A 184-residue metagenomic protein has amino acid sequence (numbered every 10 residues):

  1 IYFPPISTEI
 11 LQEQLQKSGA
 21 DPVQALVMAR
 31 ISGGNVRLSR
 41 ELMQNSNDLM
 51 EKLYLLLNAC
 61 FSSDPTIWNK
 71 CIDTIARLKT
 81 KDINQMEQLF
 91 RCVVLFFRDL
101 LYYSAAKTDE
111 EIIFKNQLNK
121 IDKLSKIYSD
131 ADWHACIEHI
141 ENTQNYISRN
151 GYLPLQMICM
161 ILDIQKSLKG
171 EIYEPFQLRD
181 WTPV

Functional and structural regions predicted by a protein language model:
I1-C92, A106-V184: Charged, glycine-rich active-site and insertion segments that engage polyanionic ligands
V94-R98, Y102: Amphipathic alpha-helical core segments of compact helical bundles
